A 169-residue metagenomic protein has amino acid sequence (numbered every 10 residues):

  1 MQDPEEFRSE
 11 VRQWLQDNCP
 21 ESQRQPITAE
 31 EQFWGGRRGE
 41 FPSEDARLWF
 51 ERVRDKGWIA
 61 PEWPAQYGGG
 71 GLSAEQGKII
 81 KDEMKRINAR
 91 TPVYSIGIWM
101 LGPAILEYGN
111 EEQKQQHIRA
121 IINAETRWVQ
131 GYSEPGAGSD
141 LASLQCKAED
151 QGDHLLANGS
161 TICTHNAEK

Functional and structural regions predicted by a protein language model:
M1-S95, E112-N123: Amphipathic, small/basic residue-rich leader segments at the start of a protein or domain
W34-G35, L101, Q151, N158: Feature targets compositionally biased, intrinsically disordered low-complexity regions with long contiguous runs
W34-R37, P103, S139-A142: Short, solvent-exposed polar/charged micro-motifs at secondary-structure junctions
R38, L106, S133: Glycine- and other small-residue-rich loops at beta-strand/loop junctions that grip anionic moieties
G70, E112-K169: Glycine-rich, Trp-frequent "lid" loop and neighboring beta-strands that shape and gate the flavin cofactor pocket
V93-E112, G138: N-terminal glycine-rich flavin-associated loop
